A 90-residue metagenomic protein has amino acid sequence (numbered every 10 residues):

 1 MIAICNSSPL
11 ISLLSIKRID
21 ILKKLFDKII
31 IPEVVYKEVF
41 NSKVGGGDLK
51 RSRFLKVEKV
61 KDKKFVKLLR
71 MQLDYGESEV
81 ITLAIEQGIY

Functional and structural regions predicted by a protein language model:
M1-I89: Active-site-proximal, substrate-binding regions of enzyme catalytic domains and RNA-binding/basic surfaces
